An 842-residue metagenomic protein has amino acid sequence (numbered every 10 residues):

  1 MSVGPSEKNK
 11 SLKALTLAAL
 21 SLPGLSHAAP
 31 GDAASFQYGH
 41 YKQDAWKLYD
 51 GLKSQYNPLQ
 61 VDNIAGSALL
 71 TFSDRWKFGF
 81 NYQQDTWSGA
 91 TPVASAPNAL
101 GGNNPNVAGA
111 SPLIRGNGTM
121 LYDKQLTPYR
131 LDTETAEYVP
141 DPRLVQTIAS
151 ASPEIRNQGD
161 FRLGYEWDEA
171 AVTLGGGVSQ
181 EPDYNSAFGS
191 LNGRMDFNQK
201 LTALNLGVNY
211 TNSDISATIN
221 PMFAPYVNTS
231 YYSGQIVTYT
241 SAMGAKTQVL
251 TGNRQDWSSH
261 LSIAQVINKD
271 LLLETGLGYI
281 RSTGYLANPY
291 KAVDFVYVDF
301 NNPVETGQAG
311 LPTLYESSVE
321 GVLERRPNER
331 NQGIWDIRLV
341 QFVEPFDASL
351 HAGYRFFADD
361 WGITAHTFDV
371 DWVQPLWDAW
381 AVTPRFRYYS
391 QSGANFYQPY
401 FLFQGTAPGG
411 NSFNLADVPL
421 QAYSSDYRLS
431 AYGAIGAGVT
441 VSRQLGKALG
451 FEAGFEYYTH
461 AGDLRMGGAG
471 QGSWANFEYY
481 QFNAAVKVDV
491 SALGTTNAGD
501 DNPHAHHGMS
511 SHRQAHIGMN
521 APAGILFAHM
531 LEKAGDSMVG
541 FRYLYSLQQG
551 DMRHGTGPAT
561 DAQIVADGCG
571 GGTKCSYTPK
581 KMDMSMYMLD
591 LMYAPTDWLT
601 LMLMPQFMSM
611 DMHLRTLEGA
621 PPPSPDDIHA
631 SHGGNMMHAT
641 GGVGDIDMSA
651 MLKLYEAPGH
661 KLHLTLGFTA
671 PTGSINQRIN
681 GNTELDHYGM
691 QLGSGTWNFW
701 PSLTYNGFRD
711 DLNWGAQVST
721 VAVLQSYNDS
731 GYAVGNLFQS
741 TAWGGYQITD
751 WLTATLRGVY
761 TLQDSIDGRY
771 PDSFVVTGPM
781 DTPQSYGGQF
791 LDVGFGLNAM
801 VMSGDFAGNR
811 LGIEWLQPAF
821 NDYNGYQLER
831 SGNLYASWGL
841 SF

Functional and structural regions predicted by a protein language model:
M1-G31, Y232, V237, D489-G518 (+1 more regions): Cleavable N-terminal export/targeting peptides
P5, Y49-Q55, V145-A149, G175-S179 (+14 more regions): Extracellular loop and loop/strand-boundary signature of outer-membrane beta-barrel proteins
A29, S35, Q43-K47, L52-G164 (+10 more regions): Transmembrane beta-barrel domains of Gram-negative outer membranes and organellar outer membranes
D32, W76-F78, E169-L174, K200-L204 (+12 more regions): Repeated loop/turn-to-beta-strand initiation elements of outer-membrane beta-barrel proteins
Y38-D44, Q84-S88, W167-E169, G176-P182 (+20 more regions): Transmembrane beta-strands of outer-membrane beta-barrel pores
W46-K53, T91-P97, G176-S179, Y184-N192 (+14 more regions): Outer-membrane beta-barrel translocator domains and adjoining extracellular loop/strand segments of Gram-negative
K47, Q83-Q146, S150-G159, A203-D270 (+5 more regions): Outer-membrane beta-barrel translocator/channel fold
R130-E137, G276, I280-V340, A358-D369 (+5 more regions): Outer membrane beta-barrel transmembrane domains
